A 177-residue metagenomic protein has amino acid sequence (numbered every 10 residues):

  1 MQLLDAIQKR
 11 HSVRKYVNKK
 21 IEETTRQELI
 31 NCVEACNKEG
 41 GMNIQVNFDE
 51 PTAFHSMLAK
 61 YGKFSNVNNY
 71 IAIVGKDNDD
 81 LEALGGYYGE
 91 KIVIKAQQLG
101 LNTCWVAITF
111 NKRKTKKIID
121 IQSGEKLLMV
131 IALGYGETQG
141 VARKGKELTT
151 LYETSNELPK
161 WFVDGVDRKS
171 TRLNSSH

Functional and structural regions predicted by a protein language model:
M1-R172: Acidic, surface-exposed loops and disordered segments
L173-H177: Positively charged, low-complexity/disordered segments
